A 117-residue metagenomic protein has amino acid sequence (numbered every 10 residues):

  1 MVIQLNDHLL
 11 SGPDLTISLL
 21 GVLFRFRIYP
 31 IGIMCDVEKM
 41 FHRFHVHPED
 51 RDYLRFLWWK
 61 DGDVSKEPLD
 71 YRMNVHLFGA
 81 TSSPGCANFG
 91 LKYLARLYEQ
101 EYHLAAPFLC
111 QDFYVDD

Functional and structural regions predicted by a protein language model:
M1-N88: Catalytic-core region of right-hand nucleic acid polymerases
P84-D117: Active-site palm subdomain of RNA-directed nucleic acid polymerases
